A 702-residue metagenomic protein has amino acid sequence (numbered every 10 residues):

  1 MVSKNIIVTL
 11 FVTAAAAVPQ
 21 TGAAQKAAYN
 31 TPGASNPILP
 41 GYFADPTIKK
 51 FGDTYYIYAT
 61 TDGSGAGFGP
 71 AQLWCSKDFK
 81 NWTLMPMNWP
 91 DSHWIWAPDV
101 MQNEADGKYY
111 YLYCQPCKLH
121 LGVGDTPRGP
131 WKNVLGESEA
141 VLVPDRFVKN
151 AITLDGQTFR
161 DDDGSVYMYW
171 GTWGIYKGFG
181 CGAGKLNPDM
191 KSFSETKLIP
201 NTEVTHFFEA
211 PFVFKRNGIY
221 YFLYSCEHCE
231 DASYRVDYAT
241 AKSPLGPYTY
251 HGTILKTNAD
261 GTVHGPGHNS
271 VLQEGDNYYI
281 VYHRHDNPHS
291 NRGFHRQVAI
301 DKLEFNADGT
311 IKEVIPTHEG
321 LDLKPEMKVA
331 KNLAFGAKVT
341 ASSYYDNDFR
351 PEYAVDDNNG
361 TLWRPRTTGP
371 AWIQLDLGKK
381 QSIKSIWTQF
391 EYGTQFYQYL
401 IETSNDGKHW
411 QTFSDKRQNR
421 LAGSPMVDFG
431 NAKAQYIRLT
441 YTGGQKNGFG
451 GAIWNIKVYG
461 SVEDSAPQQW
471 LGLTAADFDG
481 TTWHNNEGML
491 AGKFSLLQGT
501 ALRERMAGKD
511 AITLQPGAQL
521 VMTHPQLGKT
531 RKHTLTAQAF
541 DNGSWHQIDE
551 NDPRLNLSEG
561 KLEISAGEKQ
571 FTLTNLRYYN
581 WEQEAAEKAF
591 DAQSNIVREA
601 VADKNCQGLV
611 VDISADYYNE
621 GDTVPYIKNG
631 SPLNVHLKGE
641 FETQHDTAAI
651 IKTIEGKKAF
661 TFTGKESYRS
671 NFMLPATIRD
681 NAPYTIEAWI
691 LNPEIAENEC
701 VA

Functional and structural regions predicted by a protein language model:
Q25-A97, M101-T205, K215-Y220, Y224-G261 (+2 more regions): Beta-rich carbohydrate-recognition and catalytic domains
D78, T126-R128, S243-L245, Y392-T394 (+8 more regions): Acidic glycine-/aspartate-rich tracts in secreted/extracellular proteins
D322-G378, Q389-Q395, D415-L421, K457-W470 (+3 more regions): Disordered, acidic Ser/Thr/Pro-rich linker "stalks" and the adjacent N-terminal cap of the next globular domain
T367-G369, Y392-S461: Trp- and acidic/polar-enriched beta-sheet ligand-binding modules for extracellular glycan and matrix recognition
G369-P370, G378-S385, A434-Q435, T530-T534 (+1 more regions): Extended extracellular/luminal ectodomain segments enriched in beta-structured repeat modules
Q381-G393, L439, T523, H533-A537: A short beta-strand element within beta-rich, extracytoplasmic domains of secreted/secretory-pathway proteins
P467-W470, D477-G499, R505-T536, D541 (+6 more regions): Extracellular glycan-recognition modules
E550-T572: Flexible glycan-contacting loops in extracellular carbohydrate-active proteins
